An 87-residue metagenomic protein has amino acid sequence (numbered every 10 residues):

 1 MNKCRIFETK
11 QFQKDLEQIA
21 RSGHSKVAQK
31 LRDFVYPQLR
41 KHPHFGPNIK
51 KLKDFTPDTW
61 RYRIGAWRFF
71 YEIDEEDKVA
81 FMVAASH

Functional and structural regions predicted by a protein language model:
M1-A66, E75-F81: Basic, Lys/Arg-enriched alpha-helical interface segments
F69: NAD-dependent ADP-ribosyltransferases
A84-H87: Short beta-strand-loop-alpha-helix junction that forms the active-site gateway of nucleic-acid-processing nucleases
